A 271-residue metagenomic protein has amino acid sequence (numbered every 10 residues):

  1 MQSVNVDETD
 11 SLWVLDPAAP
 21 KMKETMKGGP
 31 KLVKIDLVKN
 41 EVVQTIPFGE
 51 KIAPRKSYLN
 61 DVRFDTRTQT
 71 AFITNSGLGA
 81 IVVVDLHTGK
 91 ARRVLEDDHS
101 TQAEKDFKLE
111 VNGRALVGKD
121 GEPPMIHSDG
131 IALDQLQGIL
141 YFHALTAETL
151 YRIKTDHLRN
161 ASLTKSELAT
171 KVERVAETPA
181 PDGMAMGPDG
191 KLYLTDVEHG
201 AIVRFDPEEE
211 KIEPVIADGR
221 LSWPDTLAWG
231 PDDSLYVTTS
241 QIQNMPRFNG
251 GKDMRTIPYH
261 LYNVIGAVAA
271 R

Functional and structural regions predicted by a protein language model:
M1-L15, K51-A71, T101-I139, A147 (+2 more regions): Beta-rich, blade/repeat-based domains predominating in secreted/periplasmic proteins but also intracellular
V14-A18, K23, F72-G77, D134 (+4 more regions): Conserved beta-strand positions in repeat-built beta-propeller and related beta-rich domains
A19-K21, T25-T70, T74-L78: Asp-box/WD-like beta-propeller blade repeats and closely related beta-sheet repeat scaffolds
K21-K23, L32, G79-V82, E148-L150 (+3 more regions): Structural signal for beta-propeller blades
G28-N40, V84, G89, G251-V268: Beta-propeller blade signature
V43-F48, R92-F107, N160-A176, E213-A217: Beta-propeller fold detector
L86-A91, D98-S100, R152-T164, D206-P207 (+1 more regions): Short loop/turn segments immediately following beta-strands, especially the blade-tip and inter-blade linker loops
A228-R271: Blade-level signature of beta-propeller repeat domains, shared across WD40, Kelch, NHL, RCC1 and BNR/Asp-box propellers
